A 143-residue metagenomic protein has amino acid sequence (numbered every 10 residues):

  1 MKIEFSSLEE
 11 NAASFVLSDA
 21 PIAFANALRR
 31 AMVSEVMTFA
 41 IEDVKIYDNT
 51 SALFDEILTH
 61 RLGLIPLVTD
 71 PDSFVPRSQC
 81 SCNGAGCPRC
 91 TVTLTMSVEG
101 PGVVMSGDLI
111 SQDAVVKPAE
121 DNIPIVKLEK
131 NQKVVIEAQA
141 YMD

Functional and structural regions predicted by a protein language model:
M1-D143: Protein-protein interaction/assembly regions in multi-subunit complexes
